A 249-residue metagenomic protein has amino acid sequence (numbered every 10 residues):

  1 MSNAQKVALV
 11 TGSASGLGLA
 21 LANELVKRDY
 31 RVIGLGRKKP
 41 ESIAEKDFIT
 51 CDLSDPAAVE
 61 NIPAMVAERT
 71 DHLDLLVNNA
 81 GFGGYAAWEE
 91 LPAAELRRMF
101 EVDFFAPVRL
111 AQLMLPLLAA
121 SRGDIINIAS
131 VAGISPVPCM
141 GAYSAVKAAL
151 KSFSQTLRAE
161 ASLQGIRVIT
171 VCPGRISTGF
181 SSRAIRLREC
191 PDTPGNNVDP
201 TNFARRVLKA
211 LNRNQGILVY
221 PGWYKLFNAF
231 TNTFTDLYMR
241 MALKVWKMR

Functional and structural regions predicted by a protein language model:
A14-S15: Conserved glycine-rich cofactor-binding loop
N79-G84: Conserved NAD(P)H cofactor-binding loop of Rossmann-fold oxidoreductase domains
A87-W88, E95-R97: Substrate-binding pocket helix/loop in short-chain dehydrogenase/reductase
A111, V146: Active-site helix of classical SDR
S130: Residue(s) in the substrate-gating loop at a strand-loop-helix junction that position the organic substrate next
S135, T156-R167: Active-site-adjacent segment of SDR/Rossmann-fold oxidoreductases
L163-G222: SDR active-site lid
